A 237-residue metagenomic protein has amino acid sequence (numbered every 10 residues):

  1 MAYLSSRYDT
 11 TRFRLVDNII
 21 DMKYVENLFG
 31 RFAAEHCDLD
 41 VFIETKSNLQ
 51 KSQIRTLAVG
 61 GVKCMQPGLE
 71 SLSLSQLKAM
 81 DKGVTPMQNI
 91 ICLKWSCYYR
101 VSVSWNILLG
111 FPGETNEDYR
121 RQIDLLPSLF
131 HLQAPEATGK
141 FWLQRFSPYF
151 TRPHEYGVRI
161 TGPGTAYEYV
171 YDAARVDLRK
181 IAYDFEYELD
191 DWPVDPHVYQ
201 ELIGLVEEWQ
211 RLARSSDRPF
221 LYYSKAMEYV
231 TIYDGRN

Functional and structural regions predicted by a protein language model:
M1-S104, L109-E117, R121, S128-K140 (+1 more regions): Conserved SAM/AdoMet-binding glycine-rich loop
E26, E35, D40, E44 (+8 more regions): Glutamate identity and glutamate-enriched acidic tracts
V62-L72, K94-V103, R121-H131, H154-E168 (+1 more regions): A short, terminal or domain-edge coil/loop segment
P135-D177: Polar, glycine-rich mid-to-C-terminal structural blocks that act as macromolecule-binding/assembly scaffolds
E136, R236-N237: Intrinsic structural disorder
R159-R236: Acidic, low-complexity/disordered tracts enriched in E/D and polar residues
